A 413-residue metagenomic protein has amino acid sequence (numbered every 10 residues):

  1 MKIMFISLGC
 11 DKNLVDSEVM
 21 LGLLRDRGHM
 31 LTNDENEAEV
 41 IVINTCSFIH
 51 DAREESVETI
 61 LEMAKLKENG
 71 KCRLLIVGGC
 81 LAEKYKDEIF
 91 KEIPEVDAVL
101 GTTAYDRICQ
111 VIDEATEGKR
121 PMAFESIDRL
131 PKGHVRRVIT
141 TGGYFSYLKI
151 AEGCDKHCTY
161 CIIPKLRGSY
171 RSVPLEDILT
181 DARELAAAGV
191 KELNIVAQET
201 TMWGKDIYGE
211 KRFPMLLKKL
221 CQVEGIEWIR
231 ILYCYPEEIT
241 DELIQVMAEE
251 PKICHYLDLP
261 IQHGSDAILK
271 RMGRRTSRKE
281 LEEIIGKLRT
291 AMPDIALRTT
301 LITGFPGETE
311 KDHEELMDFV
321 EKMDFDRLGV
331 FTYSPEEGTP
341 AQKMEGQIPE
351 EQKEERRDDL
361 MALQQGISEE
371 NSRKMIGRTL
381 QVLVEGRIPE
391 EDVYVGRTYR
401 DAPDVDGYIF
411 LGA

Functional and structural regions predicted by a protein language model:
M1-W203, E242, L257, E280-T290 (+5 more regions): Proteins enriched for Cys/Gly/acidic motifs involved in redox and nucleic-acid/cofactor modification
S47-F48, R167-G168, I207-E210, K270-T276 (+1 more regions): Short glycine-enriched, charge-decorated loop/helix-capping segments at active-site entrances that position
L75-I76, K84, I89, A187-E310: Conserved SAM/AdoMet-binding glycine-rich loop
I93-P94, A115-G118, K211-F213, M247-A248 (+2 more regions): Short, hinge-like loop/turn segments at secondary-structure boundaries
T140-Y144, C154-K156, I253, H263 (+4 more regions): Short flexible coil/turn linkers enriched for glycine and charged/polar residues that connect secondary-structure
I178, I195, I231, L259 (+5 more regions): Conserved, mostly hydrophobic/aromatic
E308, K322-F325: Contiguous mid-protein beta-loop-alpha structural module that forms a pocket-lining wall or clamp of enzyme active
K343-A413: Terminal RNA-binding accessory module
